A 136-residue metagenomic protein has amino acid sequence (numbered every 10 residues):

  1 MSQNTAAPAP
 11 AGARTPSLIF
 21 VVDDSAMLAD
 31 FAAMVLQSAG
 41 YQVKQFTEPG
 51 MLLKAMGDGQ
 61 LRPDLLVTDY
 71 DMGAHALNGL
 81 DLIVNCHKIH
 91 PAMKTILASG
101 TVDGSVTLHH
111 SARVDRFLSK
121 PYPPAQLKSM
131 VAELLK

Functional and structural regions predicted by a protein language model:
D23: Conserved acidic carboxylate
D30-S38: Charged docking surfaces used in two-component/phosphorelay signaling
Q45-L65, A74, V106-T107: Acidic, metal-coordinating helix/loop segments flanking the phosphotransfer/catalytic sites of two-component signaling
G50-K54, N78-A92: Short amphipathic alpha-helix used as the core "switch/output" element in two-component signaling
D69-D71: Active-site residues of response regulator receiver
I96-A98: Hydrophobic/aromatic residues positioned on beta-strands within the core alpha/beta folds
H109-L118: As written
Y122-E133: C-terminal output helix
